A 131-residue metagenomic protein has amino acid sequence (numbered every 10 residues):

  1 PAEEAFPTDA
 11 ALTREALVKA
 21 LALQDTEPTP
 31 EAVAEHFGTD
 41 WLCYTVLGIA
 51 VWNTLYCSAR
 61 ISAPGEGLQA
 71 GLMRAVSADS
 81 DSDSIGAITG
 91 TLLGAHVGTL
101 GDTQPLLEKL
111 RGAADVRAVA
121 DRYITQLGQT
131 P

Functional and structural regions predicted by a protein language model:
P1-A63, G67, D121-P131: A cyclin-like helical interaction fold
T45, I49-P131: Catalytic phosphate/nucleotide-handling subdomain of diverse soluble enzymes
